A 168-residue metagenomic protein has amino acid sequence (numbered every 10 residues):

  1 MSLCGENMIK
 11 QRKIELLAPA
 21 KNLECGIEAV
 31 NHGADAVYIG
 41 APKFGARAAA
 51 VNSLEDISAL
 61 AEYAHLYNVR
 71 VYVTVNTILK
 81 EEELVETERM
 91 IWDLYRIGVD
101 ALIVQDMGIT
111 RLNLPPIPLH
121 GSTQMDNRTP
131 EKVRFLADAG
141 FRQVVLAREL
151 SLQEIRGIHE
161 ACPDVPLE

Functional and structural regions predicted by a protein language model:
G5-E168: Non-catalytic helical/linker scaffolds that mediate oligomerization, partner binding, and domain coupling around large
